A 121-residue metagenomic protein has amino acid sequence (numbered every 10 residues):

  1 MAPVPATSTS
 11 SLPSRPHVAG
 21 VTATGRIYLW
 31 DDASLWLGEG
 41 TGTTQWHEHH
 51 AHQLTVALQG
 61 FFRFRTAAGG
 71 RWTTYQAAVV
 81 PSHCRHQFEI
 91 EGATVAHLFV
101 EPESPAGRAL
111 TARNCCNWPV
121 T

Functional and structural regions predicted by a protein language model:
A2-T44, E48-Q53, Q59-T121: Alpha-helical bundle regulatory/interaction domains
